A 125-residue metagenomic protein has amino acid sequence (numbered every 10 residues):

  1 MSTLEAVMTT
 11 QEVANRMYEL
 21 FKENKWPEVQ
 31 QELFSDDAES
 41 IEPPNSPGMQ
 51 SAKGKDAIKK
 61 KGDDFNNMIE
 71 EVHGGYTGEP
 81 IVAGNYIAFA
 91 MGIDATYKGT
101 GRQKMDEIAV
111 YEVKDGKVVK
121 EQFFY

Functional and structural regions predicted by a protein language model:
T3, M8-D37: Short acidic-aromatic low-complexity motifs
P27, Q31-E79: A solvent-exposed, acidic/Ser-Thr-rich amphipathic alpha-helical stretch
M68, A95-Q103: Short, cysteine-centered beta-strand-loop-beta hairpins and adjacent loop/turn segments enriched in charged/polar
H73-Y76, R102-A109: Short, surface-exposed coil-to-beta transition loops
E79-P80, Y111: A structural signal for short hydrophobic beta-strand segments in well-ordered beta-sheet cores
V82-I93: A short hydrophobic beta-strand element
D106-Y125: Short beta-strand edge/turn micro-motifs at domain boundaries
